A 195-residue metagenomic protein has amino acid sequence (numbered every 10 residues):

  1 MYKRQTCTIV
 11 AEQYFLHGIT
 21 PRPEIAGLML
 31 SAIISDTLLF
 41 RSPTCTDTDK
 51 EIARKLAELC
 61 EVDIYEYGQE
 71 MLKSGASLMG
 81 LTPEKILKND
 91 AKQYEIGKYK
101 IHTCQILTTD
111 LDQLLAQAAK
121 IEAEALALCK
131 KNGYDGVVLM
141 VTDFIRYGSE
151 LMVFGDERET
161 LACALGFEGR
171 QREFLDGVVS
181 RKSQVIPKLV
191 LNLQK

Functional and structural regions predicted by a protein language model:
M1-Y2: Conserved small/polar residues in nucleotide/adenosyl-binding loops
T6-H17: Active-site glycine-rich loop that binds ribose-phosphate moieties when present
A11, S35-L38, I86, L107: Generic, low-specificity signal for short hydrophobic/alpha-helical stretches with a mild N-terminal bias, encompassing
F15, I34, E58: Residue-level marker of positions within ordered structural domains that often coincide with functionally constrained
H17-T20, E61: Short, glycine- and charge-enriched coil/turn segments that flank and shape catalytic ligand pockets
T20-R54, Y65: Internal, active-site/partner-interface "lid" segment
I52-K195: C-terminal accessory domains and tails appended to enzymatic cores
